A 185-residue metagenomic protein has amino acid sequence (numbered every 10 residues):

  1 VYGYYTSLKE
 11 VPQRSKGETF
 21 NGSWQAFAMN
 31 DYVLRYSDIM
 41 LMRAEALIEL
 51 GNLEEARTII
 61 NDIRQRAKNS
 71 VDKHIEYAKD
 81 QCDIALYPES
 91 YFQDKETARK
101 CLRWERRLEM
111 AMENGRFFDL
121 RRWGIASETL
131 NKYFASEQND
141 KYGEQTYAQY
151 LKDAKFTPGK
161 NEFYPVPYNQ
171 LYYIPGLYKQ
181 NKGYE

Functional and structural regions predicted by a protein language model:
V1-E185: Acidic/polar-rich alpha-helix caps and helix-coil junctions
